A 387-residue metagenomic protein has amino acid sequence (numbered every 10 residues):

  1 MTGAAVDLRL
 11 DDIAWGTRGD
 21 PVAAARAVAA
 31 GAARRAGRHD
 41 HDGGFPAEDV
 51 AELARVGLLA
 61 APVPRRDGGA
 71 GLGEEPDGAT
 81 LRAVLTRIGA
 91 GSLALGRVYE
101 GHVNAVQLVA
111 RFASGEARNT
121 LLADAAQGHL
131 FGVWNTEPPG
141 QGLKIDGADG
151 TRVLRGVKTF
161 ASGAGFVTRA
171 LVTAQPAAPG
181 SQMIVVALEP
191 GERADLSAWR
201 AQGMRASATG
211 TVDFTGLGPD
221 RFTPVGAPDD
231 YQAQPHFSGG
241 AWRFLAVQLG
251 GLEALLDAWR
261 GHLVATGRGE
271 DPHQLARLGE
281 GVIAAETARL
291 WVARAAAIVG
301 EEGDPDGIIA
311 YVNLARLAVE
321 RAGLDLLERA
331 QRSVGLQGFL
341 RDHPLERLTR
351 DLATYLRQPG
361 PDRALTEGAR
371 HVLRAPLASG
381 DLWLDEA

Functional and structural regions predicted by a protein language model:
M1-G69, G73-E75: A generic N-terminal leader/anchor concept
A33-H41, T287-A318, E328-F339: C-terminal helix-coil-helix/basic helical segment that borders enzyme active sites and/or dimer interfaces and provides
F45-R55, L59-S162: Glycine-rich flavin
G140-K144, S197-R205: Short Gly/Thr-rich strand-loop-strand
F160-A194: A short core secondary-structure module
A201-E286: Glycine-rich beta->alpha junctions and the first turn(s) of the following alpha-helix
G250, G279-E286, N313, L317-L324 (+2 more regions): Generic structural signal for well-ordered, non-transmembrane alpha-helical segments in soluble/cytosolic regions
L336-A387: Glycine-rich phosphate/cofactor-binding loops in nucleotide/flavin-utilizing enzymes
